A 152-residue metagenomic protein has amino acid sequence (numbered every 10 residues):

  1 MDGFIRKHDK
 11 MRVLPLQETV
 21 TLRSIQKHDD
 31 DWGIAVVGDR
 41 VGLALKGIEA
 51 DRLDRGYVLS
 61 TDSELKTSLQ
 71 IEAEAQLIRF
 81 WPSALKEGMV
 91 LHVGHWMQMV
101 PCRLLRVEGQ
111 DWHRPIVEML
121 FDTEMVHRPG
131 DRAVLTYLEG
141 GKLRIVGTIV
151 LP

Functional and structural regions predicted by a protein language model:
M1-P152: C-terminal effector/interaction modules appended to NTPase cores
